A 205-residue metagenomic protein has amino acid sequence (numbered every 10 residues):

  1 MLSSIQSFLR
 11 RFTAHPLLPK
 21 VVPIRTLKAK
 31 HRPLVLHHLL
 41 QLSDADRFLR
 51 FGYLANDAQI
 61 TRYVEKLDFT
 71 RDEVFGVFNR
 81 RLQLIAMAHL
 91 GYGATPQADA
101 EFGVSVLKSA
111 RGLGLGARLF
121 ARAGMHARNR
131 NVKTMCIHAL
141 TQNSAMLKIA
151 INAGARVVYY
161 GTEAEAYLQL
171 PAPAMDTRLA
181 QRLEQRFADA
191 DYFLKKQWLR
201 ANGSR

Functional and structural regions predicted by a protein language model:
M1-V22, H138-R205: Terminal substrate-recognition subdomain of acyl/acetyltransferases
V22-L34: A short beta-loop-alpha structural element at the N-terminal edge of CoA-dependent acyl/N-acetyltransferase catalytic
K28, S43-D44, D68: Residues that cap or delimit alpha-helices
H37-G52: Helix-loop element at the rim of GNAT/NAT acetyltransferase active sites that forms part of the acceptor-substrate
G52-A98, L107: Acetyl-CoA-dependent GNAT
F78, G103-G112, L140: A short, internal acetyl-CoA/4′-phosphopantetheine-binding micro-motif in the GNAT/acyltransferase core
Q83-I85, R130, I149: Structured alpha-helical
V106, G112-A127, T134-C136, K148-N152: Conserved acetyl-CoA-binding loop-helix of GNAT-fold acetyltransferases
